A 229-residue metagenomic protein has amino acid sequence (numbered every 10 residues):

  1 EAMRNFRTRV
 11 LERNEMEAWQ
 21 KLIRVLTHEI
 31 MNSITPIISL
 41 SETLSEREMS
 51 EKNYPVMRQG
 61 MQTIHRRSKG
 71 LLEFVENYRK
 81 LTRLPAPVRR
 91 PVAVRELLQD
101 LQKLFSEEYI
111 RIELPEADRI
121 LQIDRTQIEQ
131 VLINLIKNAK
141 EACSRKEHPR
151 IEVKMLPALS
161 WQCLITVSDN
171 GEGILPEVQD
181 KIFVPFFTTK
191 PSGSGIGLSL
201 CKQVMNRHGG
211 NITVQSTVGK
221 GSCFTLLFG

Functional and structural regions predicted by a protein language model:
I34-K69: Histidine phosphotransfer helical core of two-component systems
L84-P87, I120-I123, T189: Conserved micro-motifs of the catalytic ATP-binding
V88-Q102: A conserved beta-strand-to-alpha-helix junction within the catalytic ATP-binding
V94, G173-K181: Short helix N-cap motif at coil->helix boundaries in the Bergerat
L156-I165: Short beta-strand-loop-beta element adjacent to the nucleotide/active-site pocket used for signaling
G197, C201: Short alpha-helical Gxxx[C/S/T] motif in the catalytic ATP-binding
